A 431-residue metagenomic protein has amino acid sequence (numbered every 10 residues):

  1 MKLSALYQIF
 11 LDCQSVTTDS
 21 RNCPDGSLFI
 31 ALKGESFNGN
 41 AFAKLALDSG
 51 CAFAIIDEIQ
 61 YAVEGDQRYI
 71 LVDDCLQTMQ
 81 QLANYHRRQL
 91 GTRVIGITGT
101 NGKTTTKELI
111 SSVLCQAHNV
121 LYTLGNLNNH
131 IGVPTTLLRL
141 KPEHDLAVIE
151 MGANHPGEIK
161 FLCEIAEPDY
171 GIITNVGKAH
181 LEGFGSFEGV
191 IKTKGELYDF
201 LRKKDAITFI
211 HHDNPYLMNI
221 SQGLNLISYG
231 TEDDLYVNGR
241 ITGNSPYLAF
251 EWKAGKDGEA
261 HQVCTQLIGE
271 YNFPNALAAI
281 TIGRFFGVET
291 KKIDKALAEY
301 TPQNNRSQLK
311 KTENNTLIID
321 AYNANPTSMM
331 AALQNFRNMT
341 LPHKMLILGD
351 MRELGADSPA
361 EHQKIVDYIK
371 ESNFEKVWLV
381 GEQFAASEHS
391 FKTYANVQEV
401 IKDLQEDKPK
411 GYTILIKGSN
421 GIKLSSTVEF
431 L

Functional and structural regions predicted by a protein language model:
M1-Q81, Y85, N338-M339, D367-G381 (+1 more regions): N-terminal leader/targeting and accessory segments in enzymes
L3, Q60-G65, I172-T316, L341-P342 (+3 more regions): Acidic, Mg2+-coordinating active-site environments of NTP-dependent enzymes
S27, A46, L82, I97 (+13 more regions): Residue-level signal for inorganic ion chemistry
G34-F37, P302-N305, Y322-F391, S419: Active-site beta-alpha connecting loops in nucleotide-dependent enzymes
T78-H212, Y216-L224, K402, E406 (+1 more regions): Phosphate-binding loop of NTP-binding sites
I97, N304-R306, G421, S425-S426: ATP-dependent carboxylate/acyl-activation modules
T393, Y412-E429: Peripheral docking tails and interdomain loops at the edges of cofactor- or intermediate-handling domains
